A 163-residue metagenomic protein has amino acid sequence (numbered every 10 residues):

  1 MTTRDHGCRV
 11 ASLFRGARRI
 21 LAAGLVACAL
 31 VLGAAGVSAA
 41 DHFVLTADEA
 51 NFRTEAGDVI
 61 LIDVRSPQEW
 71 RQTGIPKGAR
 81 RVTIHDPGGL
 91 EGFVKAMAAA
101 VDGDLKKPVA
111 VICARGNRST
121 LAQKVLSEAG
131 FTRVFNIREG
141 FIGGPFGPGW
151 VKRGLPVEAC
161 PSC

Functional and structural regions predicted by a protein language model:
T2-L21, G36-V59, Q68-P108, N117-C163: Rhodanese-like catalytic fold shared by cysteine-dependent sulfurtransferases and DSP/PTP-type phosphatases
I20-G33: Bacterial N-terminal signal peptides
L61-D63: Structural scaffold elements adjacent to functional motifs in cytosolic proteins
I112-C113: Short, surface-exposed ligand- or partner-binding patches at beta-edge/loop junctions that are enriched in aromatics
